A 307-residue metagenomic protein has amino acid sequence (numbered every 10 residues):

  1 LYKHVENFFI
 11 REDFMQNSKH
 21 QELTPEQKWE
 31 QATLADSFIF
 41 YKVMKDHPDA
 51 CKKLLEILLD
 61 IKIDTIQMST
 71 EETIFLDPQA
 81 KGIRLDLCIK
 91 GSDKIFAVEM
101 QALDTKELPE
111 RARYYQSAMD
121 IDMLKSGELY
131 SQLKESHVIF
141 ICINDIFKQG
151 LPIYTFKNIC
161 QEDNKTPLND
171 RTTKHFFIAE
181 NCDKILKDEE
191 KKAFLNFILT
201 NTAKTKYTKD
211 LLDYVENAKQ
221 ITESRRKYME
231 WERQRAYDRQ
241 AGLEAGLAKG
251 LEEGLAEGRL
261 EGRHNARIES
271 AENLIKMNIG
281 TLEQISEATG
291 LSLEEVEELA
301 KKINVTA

Functional and structural regions predicted by a protein language model:
Y2-T173, K184: Accessory alpha/beta interaction modules
K3-A32, S92-Q101, K187-A307: Short, charged alpha-helical interaction segments and adjacent helix-coil junctions
F177: Hydrophobic residues at beta-strand termini and immediately following loops that shape nucleotide-binding pockets
